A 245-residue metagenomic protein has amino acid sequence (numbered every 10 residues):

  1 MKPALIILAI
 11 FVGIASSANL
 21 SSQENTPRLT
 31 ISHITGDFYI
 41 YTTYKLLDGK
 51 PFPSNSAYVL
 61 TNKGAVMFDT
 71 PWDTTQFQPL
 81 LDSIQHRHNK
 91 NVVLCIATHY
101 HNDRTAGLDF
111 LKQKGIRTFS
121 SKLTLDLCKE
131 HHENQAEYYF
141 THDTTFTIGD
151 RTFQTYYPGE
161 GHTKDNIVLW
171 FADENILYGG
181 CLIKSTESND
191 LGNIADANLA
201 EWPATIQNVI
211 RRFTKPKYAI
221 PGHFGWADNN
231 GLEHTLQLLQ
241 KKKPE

Functional and structural regions predicted by a protein language model:
K2, S17-R28, A200-E245: Accessory terminal helices/loops
A4-I14: Sec-dependent N-terminal signal peptides
N25-L29, H33-I34, F119-G159, T163-K164 (+2 more regions): Metallo-beta-lactamase
H33-L81, V168-C181: Conserved beta-strand hairpin/beta-sheet module of binuclear metal-dependent hydrolase folds, prominently
S56, F77-L81, T105-L108, P203-I206 (+1 more regions): Extracytoplasmic/secreted envelope proteins and their assembly/folding machinery, especially bacterial periplasmic
N62-G64, T75-F119, T214: Active-site metal-binding motif and surrounding structural segment of the metallo-beta-lactamase
G64-A65, W72-D73, P158-G161, D165-N230: Metallo-beta-lactamase
V66-T70, V93-A97, Q154-T155, I220: Short catalytic-loop micro-motif centered on adjacent basic/acidic residues
